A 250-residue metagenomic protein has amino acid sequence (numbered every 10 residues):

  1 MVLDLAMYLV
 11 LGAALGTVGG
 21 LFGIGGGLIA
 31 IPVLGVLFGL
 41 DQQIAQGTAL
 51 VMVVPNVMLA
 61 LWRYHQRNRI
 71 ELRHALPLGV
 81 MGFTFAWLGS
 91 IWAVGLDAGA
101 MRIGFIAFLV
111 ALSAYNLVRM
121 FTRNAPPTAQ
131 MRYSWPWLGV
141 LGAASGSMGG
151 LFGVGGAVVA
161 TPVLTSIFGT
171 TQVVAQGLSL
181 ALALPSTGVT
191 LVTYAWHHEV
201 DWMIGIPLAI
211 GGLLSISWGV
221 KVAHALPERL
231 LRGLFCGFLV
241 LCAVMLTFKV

Functional and structural regions predicted by a protein language model:
M1-T17, I29-I31, V36-L37, Q42 (+4 more regions): Juxtamembrane transmembrane-helix boundary motif
G23-A30, F152-V163: Transmembrane helix boundary and interhelical junction motifs in multipass membrane proteins
Q42, Q46, V173-L180: Small-residue hotspots at the loop-to-helix junctions and early N-terminal turns of transmembrane alpha-helices
A49-V53, G79, S179-A183, I204-A209: Short hydrophobic/aromatic, small-residue-rich stretches within specific transmembrane helices of secondary active
V51-M58, T84-F85, L182-V189: Membrane-embedded alpha-helical segments of transport systems, primarily multispan ion/solute transporters
G139, V159-V163, I167, L180: Non-catalytic alpha-helical scaffold/packing segments enriched in small hydrophobic residues
